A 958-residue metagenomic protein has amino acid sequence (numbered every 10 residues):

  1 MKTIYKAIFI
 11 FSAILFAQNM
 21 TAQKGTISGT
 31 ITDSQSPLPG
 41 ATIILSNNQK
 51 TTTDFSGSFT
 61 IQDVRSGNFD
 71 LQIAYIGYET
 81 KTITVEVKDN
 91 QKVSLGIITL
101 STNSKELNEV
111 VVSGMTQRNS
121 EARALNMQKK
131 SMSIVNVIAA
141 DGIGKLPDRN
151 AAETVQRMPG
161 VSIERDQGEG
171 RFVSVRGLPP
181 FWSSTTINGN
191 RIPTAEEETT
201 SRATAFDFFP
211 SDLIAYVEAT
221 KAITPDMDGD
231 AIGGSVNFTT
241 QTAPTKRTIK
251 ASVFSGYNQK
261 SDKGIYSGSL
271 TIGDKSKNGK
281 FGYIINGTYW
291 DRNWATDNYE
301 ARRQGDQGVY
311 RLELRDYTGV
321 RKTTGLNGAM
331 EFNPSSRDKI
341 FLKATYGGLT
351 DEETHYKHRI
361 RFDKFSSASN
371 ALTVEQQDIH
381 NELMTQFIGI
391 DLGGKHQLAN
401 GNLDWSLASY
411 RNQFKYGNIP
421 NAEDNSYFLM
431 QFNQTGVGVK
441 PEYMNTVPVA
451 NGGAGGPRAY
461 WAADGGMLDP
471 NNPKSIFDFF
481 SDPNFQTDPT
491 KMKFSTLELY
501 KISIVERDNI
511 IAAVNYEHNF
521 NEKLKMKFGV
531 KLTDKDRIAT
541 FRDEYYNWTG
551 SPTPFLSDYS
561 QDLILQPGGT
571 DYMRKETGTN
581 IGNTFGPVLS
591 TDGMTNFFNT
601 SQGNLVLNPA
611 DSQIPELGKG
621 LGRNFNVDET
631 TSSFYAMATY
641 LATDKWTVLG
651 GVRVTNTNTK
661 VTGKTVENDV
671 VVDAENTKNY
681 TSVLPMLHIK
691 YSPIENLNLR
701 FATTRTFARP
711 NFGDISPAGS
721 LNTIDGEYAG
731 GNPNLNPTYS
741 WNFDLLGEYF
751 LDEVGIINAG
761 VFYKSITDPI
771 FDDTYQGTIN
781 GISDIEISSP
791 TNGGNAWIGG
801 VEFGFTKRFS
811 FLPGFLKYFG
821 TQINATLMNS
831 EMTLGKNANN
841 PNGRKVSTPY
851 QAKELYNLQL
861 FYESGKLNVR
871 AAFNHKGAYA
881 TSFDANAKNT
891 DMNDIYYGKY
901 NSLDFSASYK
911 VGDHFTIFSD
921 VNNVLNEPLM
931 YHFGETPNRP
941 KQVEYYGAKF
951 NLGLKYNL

Functional and structural regions predicted by a protein language model:
T26, D262-I360, I379-G401, P685-L687: Transmembrane beta-barrel wall of Gram-negative outer-membrane proteins
T30-S36, T42-I44, A74-I76, K88 (+2 more regions): Short, acidic, small-residue-rich periplasmic hinge/interaction motif at the N-terminus of Gram-negative outer-membrane
Q62, I163, R191-K221: Short acidic/polar hinge/loop motifs at secondary-structure boundaries that mediate gating or recognition
A152-R191: Extracytoplasmic beta-strand/coil segments of soluble accessory domains associated with Gram-negative outer-membrane
D207-S252, T296: A beta-strand signature from Gram-negative outer-membrane beta-barrel systems, especially the internal plug domain
S369-G389, F625-S632, K678, R709-I766 (+4 more regions): Outer-membrane beta-barrel signature, preferentially recognizing the C-terminal barrel domain of Gram-negative
Y763-S765, S783-F883: Gram-negative outer-membrane beta-barrel transporters
F819, H875-A887, S908-L958: C-terminal beta-signal and adjacent terminal beta-strands/loops of Gram-negative outer-membrane beta-barrel proteins
